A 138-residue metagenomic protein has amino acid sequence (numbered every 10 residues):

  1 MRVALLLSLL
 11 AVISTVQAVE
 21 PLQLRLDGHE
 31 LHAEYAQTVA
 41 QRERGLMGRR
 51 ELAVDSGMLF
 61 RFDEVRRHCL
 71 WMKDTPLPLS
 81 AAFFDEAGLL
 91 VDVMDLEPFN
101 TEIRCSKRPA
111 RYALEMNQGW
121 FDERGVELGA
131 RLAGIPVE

Functional and structural regions predicted by a protein language model:
M1-R2, E20: N-terminal hydrophobic targeting signals that begin at the initiator methionine
A4-S14: Bacterial N-terminal signal peptides
A18-E138: Compact, glycine-rich, soluble single-domain proteins
